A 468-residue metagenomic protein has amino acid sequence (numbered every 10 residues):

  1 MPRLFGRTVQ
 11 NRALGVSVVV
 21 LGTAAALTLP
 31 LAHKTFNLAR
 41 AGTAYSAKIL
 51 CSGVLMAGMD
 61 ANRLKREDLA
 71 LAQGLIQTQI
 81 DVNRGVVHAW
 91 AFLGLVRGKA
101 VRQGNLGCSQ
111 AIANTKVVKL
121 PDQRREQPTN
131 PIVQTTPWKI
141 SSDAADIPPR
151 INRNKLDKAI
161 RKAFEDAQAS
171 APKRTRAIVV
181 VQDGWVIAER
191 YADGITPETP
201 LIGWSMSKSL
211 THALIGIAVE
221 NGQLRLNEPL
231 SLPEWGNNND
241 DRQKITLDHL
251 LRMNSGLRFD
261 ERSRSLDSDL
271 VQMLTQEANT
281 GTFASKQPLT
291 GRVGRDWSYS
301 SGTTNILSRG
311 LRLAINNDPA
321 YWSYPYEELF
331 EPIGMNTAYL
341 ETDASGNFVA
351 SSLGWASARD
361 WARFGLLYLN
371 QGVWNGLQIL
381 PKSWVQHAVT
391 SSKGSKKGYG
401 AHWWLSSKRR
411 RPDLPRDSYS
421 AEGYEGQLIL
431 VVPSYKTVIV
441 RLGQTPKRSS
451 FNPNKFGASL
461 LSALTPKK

Functional and structural regions predicted by a protein language model:
L31-K34, L38-R40, A421-K468: Structured C-terminal helix/loop/strand segments within mature extracytoplasmic catalytic/sensor domains
A89, K158-I195, I429-L430, K436-V440: A short, well-structured edge-of-sheet supersecondary motif
L156-K162, W185-R190, P229-L232, L266-V293 (+1 more regions): Short, charged, amphipathic alpha-helices and their helix-cap/turn boundaries
G184, I202-N227, L250, L307-L311 (+1 more regions): Active-site SXXK
H212, G302-R312, S352-V373, Q427-G443: Active-site-proximal alpha-helical segments within enzyme catalytic domains
E220-R258, K286-L289, N316-S352, A356: Active-site helix/loop module of the DD-peptidase/beta-lactamase fold, centered on the serine-lysine SxxK catalytic
N237-L266, Q272-R295, G302-N305, A356-R359 (+1 more regions): Conserved catalytic neighborhood of penicillin-recognizing serine enzymes
M335-T342, Q386-V438: Active-site Gly/Thr loop motif
